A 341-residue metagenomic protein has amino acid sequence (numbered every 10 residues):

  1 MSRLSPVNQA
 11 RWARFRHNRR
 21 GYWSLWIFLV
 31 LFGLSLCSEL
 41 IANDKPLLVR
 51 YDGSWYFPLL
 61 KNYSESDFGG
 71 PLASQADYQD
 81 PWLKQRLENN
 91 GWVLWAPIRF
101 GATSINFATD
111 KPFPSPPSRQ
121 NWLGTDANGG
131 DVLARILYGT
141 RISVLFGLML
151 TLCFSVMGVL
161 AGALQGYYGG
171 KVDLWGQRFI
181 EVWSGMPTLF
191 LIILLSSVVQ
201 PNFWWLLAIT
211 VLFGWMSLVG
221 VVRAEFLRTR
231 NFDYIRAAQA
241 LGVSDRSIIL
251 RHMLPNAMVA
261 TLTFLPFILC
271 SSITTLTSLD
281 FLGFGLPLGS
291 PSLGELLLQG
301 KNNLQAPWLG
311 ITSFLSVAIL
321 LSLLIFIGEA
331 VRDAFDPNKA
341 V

Functional and structural regions predicted by a protein language model:
M1-S155, V159, A163-L164, G289 (+3 more regions): Gly/Trp-centered helix-boundary motif
T125-V341: Alpha-helical transmembrane segments of integral membrane proteins, especially multi-pass inner/plasma-membrane
